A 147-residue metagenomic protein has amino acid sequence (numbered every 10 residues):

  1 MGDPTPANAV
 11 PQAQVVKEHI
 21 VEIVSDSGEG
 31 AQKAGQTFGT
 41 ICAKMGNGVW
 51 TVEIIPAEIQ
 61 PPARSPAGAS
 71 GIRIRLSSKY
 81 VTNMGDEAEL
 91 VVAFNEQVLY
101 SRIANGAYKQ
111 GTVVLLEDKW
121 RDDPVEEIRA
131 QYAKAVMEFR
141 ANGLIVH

Functional and structural regions predicted by a protein language model:
M1-H147: Active-site cofactor/cluster-binding pocket
